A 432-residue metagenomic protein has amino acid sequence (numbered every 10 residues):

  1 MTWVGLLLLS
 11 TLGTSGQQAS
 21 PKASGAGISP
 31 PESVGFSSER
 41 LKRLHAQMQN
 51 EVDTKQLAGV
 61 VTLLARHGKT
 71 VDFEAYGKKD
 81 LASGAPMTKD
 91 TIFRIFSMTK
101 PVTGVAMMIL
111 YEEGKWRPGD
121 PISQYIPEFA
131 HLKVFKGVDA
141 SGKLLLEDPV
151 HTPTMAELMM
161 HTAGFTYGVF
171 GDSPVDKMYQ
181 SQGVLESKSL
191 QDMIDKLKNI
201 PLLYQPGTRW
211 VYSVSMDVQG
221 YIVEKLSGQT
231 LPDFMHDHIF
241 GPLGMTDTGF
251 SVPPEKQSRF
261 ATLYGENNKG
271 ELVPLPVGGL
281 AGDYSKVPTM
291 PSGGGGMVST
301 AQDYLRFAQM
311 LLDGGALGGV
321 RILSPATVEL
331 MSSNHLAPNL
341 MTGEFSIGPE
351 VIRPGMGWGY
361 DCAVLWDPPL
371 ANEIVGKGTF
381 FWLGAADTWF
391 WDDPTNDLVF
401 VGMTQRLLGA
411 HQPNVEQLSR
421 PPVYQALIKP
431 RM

Functional and structural regions predicted by a protein language model:
T2-T11: Bacterial N-terminal signal peptides
S15-Q18: Boundary at the C-terminal end of the N-terminal hydrophobic targeting segment
G25-G27, D80, Q124-P127, H131-V375: Short, surface-exposed loop or secondary-structure junction motifs that flank catalytic or metal-binding residues
A26-I95, K115-R117, H131-A140, P413 (+1 more regions): Short, conserved catalytic-motif segment at the N-terminal edge
S37, K100, T300: Short, conserved phosphate/pyrophosphate- and ester-handling motifs at nucleotide-, phospho-/glycolipid
K42-M48, G68, I92-I122, I126 (+4 more regions): Active-site SXXK
A386-V399: Short, surface-exposed beta-strand/loop micro-motifs that present aromatic residues
L407-M432: Generic C-terminus detector
